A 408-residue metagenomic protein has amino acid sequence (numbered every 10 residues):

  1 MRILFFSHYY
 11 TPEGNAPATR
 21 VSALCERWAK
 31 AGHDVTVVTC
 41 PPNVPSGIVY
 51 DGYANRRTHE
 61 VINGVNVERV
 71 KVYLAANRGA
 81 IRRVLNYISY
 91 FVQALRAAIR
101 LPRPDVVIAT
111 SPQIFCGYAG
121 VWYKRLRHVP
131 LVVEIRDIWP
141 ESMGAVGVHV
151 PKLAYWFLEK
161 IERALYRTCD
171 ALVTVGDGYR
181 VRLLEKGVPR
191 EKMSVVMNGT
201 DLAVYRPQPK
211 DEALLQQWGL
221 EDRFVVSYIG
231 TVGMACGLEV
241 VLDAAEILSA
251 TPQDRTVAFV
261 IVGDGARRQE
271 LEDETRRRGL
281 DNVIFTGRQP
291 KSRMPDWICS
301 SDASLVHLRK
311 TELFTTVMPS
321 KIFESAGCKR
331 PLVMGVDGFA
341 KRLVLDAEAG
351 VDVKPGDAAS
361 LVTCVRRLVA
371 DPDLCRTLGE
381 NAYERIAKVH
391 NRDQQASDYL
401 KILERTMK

Functional and structural regions predicted by a protein language model:
M1-N63, L248: N-terminal subdomain of nucleotide-sugar transferases
L4, L220-E246: Conserved donor-binding/catalytic core segment of Leloir-type glycosyltransferases
Y53-T58, R206-G219: A short helix/loop element that forms part of the nucleotide-sugar donor recognition site in Leloir-type
G178, G199: Carbohydrate-associated surface elements
C236, P290-W297, S304-A326, V333-R342: Nucleotide-sugar-dependent
P252, T256, V262-G263, R268-D296: Nucleotide-activated donor-binding/catalytic signature segment of Leloir-type glycosyltransferases, i.e., the conserved
F339-R366, D373-L374: Change "using UDP/GDP/dTDP sugars" to "using nucleotide sugars
S360, R367, L374-K388, D398: A short, well-ordered alpha-helix in the C-terminal region of glycosyltransferases
